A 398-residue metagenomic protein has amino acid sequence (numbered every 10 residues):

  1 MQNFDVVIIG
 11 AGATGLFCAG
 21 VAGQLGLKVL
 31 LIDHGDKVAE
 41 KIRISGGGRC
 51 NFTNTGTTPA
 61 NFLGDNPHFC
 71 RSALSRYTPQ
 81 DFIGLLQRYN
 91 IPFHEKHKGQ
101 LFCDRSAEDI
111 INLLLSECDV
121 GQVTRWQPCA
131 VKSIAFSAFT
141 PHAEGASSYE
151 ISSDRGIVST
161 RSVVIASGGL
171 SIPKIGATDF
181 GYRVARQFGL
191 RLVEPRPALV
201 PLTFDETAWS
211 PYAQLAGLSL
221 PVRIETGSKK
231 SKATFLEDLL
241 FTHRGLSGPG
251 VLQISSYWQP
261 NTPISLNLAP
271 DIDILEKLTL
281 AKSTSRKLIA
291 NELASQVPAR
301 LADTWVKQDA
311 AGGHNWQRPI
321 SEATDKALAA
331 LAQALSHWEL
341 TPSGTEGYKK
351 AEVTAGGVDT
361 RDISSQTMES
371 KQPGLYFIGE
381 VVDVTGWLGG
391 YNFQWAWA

Functional and structural regions predicted by a protein language model:
M1-T14: Beta1/beta-strand and adjacent pyrophosphate-binding region of the FAD-binding site in flavoprotein oxidoreductases
Q2-F4, S153-S162, T234-L236: Core beta-strand elements of the Rossmann-like FAD/NAD(P) dinucleotide-binding domain in flavoenzyme oxidoreductases
V7, G23-G47: Glycine-rich FAD pyrophosphate-binding loop
V7-I9, I32, V131, V158-K174 (+3 more regions): Short hydrophobic core segments
D36-V38, R43-I44, T53-P59, P92 (+2 more regions): An anion/pyrophosphate-binding glycine-rich loop and adjacent beta-alpha core in soluble alpha-beta enzymes
G47-E95: Glycine-rich active-site loop/strand segments that organize a redox cofactor
Q127-P128, K307-T385: A glycine-rich dinucleotide-binding beta-alpha-beta segment and adjacent secondary-structure elements that constitute
Q127-S147: A conserved short coil-to-beta-strand element within the FAD-binding core of flavoproteins
